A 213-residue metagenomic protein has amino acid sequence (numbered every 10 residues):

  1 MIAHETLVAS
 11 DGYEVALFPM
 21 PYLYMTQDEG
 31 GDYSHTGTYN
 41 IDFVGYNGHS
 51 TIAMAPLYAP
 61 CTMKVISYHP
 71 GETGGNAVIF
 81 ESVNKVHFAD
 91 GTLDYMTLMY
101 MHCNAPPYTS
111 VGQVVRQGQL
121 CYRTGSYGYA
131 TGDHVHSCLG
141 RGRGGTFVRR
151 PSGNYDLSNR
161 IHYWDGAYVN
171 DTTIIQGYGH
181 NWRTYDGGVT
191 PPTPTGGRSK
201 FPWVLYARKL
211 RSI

Functional and structural regions predicted by a protein language model:
I2-A16, P21-Y24, N47, T51 (+4 more regions): Acidic, glycine-rich catalytic/binding loops that coordinate metals and/or anionic ligands
P21-C61: Short glycine/threonine/proline-enriched tight-turn/helix- or strand-capping micro-motif at secondary-structure
T26, V44, E81, M101 (+2 more regions): Residue-level detector of conserved, well-ordered beta-strand and adjacent loop positions that form binding/recognition
D28, Y68-H69, C103, T124-Y127: Residue-level recognition of beta-strand microenvironments
D32-H35, G71-E72, G128-T131: Short glycine/serine/proline-enriched coil/turn segments at secondary-structure junctions
N40-G45, Y122-R123, H134-G140: Active-site scaffold segments
I52-M54, Y58-P107, D133-C138: Zn2+-dependent peptidoglycan hydrolase active-site motif and core
A77-F80, R116-A130, S137: Short hydrophobic beta/alpha edge segments that flank linear recognition/processing sites
